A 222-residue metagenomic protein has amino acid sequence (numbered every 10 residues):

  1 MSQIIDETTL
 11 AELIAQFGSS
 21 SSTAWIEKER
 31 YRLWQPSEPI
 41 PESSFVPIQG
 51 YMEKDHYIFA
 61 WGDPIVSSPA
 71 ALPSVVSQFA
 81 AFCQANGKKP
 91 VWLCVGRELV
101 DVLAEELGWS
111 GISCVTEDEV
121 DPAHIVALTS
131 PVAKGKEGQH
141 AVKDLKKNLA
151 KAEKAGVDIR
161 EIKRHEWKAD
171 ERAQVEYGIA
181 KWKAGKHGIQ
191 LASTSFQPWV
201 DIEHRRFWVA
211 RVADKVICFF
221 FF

Functional and structural regions predicted by a protein language model:
S2-Y57, D63, K88, L93-W109 (+2 more regions): A conserved beta-strand-loop-helix scaffold within acyl/acetyltransferase catalytic domains
Q49-G50, S77-F82, L149: Short, flexible, solvent-exposed loop/turn segments with mixed acidic/basic and small polar residues
A60-A70: Glycine-rich phosphate-binding "P-loop"
P69-A81, P90-W92: Conserved acetyl-CoA-binding loop-helix of GNAT-fold acetyltransferases
S74, Q78, E98, K147: Short Gly/charged-rich anion-binding patches and loops
A85, V95, C114-V115: Phosphate-/polyanion-interacting regions in eukaryotic proteins
G111-I125: A glycine-rich helix N-cap at a beta->alpha junction
